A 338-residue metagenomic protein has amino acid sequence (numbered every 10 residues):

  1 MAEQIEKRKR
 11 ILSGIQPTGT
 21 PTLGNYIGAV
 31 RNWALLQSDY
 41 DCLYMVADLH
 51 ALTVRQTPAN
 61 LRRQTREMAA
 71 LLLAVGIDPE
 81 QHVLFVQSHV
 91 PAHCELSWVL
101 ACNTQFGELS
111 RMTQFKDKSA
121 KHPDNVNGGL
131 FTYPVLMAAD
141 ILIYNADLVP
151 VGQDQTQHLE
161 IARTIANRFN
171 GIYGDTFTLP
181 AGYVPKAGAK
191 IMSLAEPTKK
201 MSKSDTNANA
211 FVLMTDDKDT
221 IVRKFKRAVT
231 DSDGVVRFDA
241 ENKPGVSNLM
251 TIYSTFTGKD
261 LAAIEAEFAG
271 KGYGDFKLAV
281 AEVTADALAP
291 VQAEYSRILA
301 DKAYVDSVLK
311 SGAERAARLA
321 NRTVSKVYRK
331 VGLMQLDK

Functional and structural regions predicted by a protein language model:
A2-L12, P17-A139, V283-D286, S296: N-terminal Rossmann-like or analogous alpha/beta NTP/dinucleotide-binding catalytic cores that position adenine
I15-P17, D48-H50, D147-L148, D205 (+1 more regions): Short, histidine-centered active-site or binding-site loop motifs used for metal coordination, general acid-base
N25, R163-K338: Conserved nucleotide- and phosphate/pyrophosphate-binding catalytic cores in adenylate/nucleotidyl-handling enzymes
T57-P58, V149-G152, V236: Short, polar/flexible loop-turn hinges at active-site or ligand-entry regions and domain interfaces
T104-S110, I143-P150, S254-I264, Q292: Short helix-capping/linker segments at secondary-structure and domain boundaries
D117-F169, Y173, S193: Internal, conserved structured core segments that host functional sites
